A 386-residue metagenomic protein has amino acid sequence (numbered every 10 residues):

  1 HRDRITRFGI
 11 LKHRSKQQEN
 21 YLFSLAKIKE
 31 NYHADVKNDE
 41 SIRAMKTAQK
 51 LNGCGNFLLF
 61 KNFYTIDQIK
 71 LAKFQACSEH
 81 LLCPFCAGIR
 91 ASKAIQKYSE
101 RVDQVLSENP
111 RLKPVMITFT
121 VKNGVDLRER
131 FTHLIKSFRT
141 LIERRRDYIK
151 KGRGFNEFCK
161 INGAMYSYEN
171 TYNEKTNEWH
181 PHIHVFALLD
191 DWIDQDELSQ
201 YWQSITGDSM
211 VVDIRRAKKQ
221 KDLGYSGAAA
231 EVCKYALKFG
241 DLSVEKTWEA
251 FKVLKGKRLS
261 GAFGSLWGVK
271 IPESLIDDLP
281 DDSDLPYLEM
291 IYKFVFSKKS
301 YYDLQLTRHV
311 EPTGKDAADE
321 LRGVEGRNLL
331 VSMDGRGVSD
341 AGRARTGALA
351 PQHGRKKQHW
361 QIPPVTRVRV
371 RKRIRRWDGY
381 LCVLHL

Functional and structural regions predicted by a protein language model:
H1-W179, L189-L386: Right-hand nucleic-acid polymerase module
V185: Cys/His-coordinated zinc-finger cores
